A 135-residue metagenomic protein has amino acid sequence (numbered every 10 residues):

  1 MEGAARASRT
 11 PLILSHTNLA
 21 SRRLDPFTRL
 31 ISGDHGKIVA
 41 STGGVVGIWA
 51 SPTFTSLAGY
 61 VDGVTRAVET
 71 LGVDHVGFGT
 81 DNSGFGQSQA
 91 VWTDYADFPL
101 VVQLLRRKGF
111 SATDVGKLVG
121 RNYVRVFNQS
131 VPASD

Functional and structural regions predicted by a protein language model:
M1, T17-A20, S51-T53, D81-S83: Active-site beta-loop-alpha junctions enriched in small/polar residues
M1-I13, T28-T42, G59-D74: Histidine/acidic residue-rich metal-binding segments in metalloenzymes
H16-T17, T42, W49, V115 (+1 more regions): Glycoside hydrolase catalytic-domain context in secreted enzymes
A20-T28, A50-D62: Active-site glycine- and acidic-residue-rich loops that bind and position anionic ligands or nucleotide-like cofactors
L30, A58, W92-A96: Soluble non-cytosolic domains of exported or imported proteins
V46, A67, D81, V115: Conserved, mostly hydrophobic/aromatic
W49-A50, L71-Y95: Short acidic/histidine-rich active-site segments
T93-D135: Mid-to-C-terminal alpha-helical segments outside catalytic/metal-binding sites
